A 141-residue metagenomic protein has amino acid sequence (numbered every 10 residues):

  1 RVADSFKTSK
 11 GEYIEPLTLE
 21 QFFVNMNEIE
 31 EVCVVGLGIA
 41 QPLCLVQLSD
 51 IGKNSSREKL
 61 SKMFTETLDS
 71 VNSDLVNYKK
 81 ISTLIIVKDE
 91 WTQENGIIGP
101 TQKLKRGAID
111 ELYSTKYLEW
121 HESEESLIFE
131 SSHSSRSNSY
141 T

Functional and structural regions predicted by a protein language model:
R1-N77: AMP-binding/adenylate-forming catalytic core of the ANL superfamily
F6, E31-C33, S70-Y140: Conserved C-terminal "lid"/linker of ANL adenylate-forming enzymes
Q47-I51, R136-T141: A broadly tuned preference for mixed-charge, low-complexity surface segments
